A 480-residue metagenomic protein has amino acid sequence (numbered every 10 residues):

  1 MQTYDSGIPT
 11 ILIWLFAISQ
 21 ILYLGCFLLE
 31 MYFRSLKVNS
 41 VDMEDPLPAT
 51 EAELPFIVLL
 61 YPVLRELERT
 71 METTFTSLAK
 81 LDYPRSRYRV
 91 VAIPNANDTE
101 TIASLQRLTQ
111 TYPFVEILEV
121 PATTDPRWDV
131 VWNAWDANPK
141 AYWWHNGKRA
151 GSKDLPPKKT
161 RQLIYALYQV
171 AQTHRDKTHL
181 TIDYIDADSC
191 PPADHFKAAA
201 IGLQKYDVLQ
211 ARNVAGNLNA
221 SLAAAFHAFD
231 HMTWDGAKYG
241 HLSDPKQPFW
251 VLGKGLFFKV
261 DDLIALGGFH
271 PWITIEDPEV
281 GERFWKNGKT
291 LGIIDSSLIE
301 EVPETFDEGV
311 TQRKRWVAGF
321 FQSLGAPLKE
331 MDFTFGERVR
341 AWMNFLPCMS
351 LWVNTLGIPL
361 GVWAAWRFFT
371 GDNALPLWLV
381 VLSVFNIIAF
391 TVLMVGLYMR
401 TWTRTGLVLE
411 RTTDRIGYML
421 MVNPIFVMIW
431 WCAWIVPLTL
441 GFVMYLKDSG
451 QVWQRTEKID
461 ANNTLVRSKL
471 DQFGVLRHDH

Functional and structural regions predicted by a protein language model:
M1-T76: N-proximal low-complexity "stem/linker" segments adjacent to membrane-targeting elements
L29-L54, K329-V339, T370-H480: Juxtamembrane C-terminal module of membrane proteins
F56-V58, R89, E279: Cell-envelope/extracellular polymer assembly enzymes that use nucleotide-activated donors
T74-R87, T111: Short, acidic, metal-binding catalytic loop of nucleotide-sugar glycosyltransferases
P94-L108, P121-D129: A conserved acidic beta->alpha catalytic loop
E119, R127-T173, A193-I273, V310 (+2 more regions): Long helical/loop segments within the catalytic core of UDP-sugar-dependent glycosyltransferases, especially the large
R175-C190: Short beta-strand-to-loop acidic/aromatic patch adjacent to the donor-nucleotide binding site
E282-I299: Catalytic donor-sugar/metal-binding loop of nucleotide-sugar-dependent glycosyltransferases
